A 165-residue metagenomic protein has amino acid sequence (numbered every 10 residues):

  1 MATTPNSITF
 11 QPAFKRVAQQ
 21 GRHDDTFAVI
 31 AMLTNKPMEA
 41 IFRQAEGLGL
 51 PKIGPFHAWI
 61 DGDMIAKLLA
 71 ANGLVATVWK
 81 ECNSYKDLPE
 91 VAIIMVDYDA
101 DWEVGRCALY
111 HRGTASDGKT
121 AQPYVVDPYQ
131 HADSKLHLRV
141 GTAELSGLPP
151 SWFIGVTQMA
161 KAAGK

Functional and structural regions predicted by a protein language model:
M1-F56, K67, A71-N72, G164: Active-site nucleophile-adjacent alpha helix/oxyanion-hole segment immediately C-terminal to the catalytic cysteine
T4-Q11, C82-P89, S146-V156: Contiguous, function-dense segments enriched for cysteine-driven chemistry and partner/ligand-binding capacity
D24, V91-I93, Y124: Generic structural signal for residues positioned in beta-strands
L48, N83, A132: Residue-level detector of flexible, active-site-proximal loop/helix-junction positions within diverse enzyme catalytic
K52-K86: Helix-adjacent hinge/juxtasegments
L74-T114: Active-site-adjacent substructure of cysteine-protease-like catalytic cores
G113-K165: Noncatalytic regulatory segments and standalone regulatory/sensor domains
